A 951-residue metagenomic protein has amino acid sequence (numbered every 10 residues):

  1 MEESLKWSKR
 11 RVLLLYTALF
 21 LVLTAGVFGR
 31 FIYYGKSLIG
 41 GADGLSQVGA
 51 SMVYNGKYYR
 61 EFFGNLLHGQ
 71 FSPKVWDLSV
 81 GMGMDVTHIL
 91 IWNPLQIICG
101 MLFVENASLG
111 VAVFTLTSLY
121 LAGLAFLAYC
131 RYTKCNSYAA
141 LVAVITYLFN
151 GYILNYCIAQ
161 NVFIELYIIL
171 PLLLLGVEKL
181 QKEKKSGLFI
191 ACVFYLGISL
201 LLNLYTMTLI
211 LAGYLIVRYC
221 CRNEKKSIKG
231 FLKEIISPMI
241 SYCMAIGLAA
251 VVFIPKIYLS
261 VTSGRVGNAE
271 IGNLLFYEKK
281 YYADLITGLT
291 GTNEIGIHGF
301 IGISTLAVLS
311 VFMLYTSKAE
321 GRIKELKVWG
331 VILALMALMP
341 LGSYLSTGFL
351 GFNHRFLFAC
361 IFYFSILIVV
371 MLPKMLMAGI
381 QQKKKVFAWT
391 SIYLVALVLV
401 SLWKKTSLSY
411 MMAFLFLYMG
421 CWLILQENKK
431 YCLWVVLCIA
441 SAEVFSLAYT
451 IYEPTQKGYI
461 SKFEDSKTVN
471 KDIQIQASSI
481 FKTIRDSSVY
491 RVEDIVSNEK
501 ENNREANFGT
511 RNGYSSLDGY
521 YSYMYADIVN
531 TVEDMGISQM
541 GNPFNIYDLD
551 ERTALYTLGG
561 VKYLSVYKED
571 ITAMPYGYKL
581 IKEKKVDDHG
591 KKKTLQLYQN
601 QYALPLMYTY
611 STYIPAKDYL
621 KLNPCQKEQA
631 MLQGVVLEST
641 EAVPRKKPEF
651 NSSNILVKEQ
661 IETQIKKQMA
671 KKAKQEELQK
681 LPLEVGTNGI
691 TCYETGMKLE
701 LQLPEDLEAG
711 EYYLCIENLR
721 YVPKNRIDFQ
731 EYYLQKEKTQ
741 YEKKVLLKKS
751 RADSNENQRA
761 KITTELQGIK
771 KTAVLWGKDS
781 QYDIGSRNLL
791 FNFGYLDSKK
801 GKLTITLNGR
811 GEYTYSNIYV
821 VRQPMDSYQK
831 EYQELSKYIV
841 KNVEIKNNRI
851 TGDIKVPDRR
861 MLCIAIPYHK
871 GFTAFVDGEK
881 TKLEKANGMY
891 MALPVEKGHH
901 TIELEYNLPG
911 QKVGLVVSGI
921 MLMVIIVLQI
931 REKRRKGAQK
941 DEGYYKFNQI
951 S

Functional and structural regions predicted by a protein language model:
E2-K9, S51-M52, L656-S951: Active-site-proximal, structured, solvent-exposed surfaces of multi-pass membrane proteins that position macromolecular
Y16, F20-V22, T115-Y132, S137-R222 (+3 more regions): Membrane-embedded helix bundles of polyisoprenyl
L23-G123, I145-Y167, S260-R265, N273-H298 (+3 more regions): Membrane-interface coil-to-helix junctions
A25-Y33, P94-S108, Y138-Q160, L248-V261 (+6 more regions): Membrane-interface helix-loop junctions at the exits of transmembrane helices
L45-H68, S72, L90, P94 (+6 more regions): Periplasmic/ER-lumenal interhelical loops and adjacent helix-loop junctions in multi-pass membrane proteins
G69, D77-H88, A442-K467, K482-L558 (+7 more regions): Extracytoplasmic/lumenal acceptor-recognition loop(s) of multi-pass membrane glycoenzymes
I98-C99, Y514-A616, L620-Q629, Q633-K674 (+4 more regions): A cross-kingdom signal targeting lumenal/periplasmic-facing segments of multi-pass membrane and secretory-pathway
K184, K324-L341, L345-N470, T764 (+2 more regions): Contiguous transmembrane helix-bundle modules in multi-pass membrane proteins
